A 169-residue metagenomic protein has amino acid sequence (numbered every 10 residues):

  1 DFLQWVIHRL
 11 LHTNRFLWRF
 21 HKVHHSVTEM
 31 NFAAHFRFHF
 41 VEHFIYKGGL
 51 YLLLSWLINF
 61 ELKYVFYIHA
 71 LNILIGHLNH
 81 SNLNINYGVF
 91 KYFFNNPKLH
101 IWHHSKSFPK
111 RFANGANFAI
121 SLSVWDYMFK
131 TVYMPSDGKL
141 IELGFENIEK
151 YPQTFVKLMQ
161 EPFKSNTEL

Functional and structural regions predicted by a protein language model:
D1-I141: Membrane-embedded catalytic scaffold of the fatty acid hydroxylase/desaturase
L140-L169: A membrane-cytosol interface segment of integral membrane proteins
